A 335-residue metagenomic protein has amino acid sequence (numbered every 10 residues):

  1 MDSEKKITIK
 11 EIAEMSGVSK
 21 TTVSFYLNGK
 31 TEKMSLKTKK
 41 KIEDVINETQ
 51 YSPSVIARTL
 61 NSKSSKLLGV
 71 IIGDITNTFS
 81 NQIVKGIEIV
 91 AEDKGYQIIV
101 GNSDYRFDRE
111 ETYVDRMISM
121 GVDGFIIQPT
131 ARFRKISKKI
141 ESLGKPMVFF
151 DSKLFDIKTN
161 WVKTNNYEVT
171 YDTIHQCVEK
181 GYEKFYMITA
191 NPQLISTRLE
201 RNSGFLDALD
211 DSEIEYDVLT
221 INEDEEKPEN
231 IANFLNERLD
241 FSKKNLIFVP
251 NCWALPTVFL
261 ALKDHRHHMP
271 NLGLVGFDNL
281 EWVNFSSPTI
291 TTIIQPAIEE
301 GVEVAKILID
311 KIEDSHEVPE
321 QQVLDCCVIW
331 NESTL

Functional and structural regions predicted by a protein language model:
M1-S65, L335: N-terminal helix-turn-helix DNA-binding module of bacterial transcription factors
D2-T8, I46-F79, I83-K85, K94 (+2 more regions): N-terminal helix-turn-helix/winged-helix DNA-binding helices and compositionally similar short basic alpha-helical
K41, F79-D93, V169-T173, S196-I214 (+3 more regions): Short, solvent-exposed amphipathic alpha-helices that sit in or adjacent to ligand/effector-binding or catalytic
A91-N102, M187, L206-E226: Short beta-strand elements in bilobed, periplasmic/extracellular small-molecule ligand-binding domains
I127-D172, P192, W253, D278-I290: Flexible loop/hinge segments that line or gate small-molecule binding clefts
V162-M187, K227-N236, L255, Q295-D314: Hydrophobic alpha-helical segments within soluble ligand-binding/sensing domains
Y171-I214, E320-L335: An alpha-beta-alpha
N236-L335: Flexible loop/turn connectors
